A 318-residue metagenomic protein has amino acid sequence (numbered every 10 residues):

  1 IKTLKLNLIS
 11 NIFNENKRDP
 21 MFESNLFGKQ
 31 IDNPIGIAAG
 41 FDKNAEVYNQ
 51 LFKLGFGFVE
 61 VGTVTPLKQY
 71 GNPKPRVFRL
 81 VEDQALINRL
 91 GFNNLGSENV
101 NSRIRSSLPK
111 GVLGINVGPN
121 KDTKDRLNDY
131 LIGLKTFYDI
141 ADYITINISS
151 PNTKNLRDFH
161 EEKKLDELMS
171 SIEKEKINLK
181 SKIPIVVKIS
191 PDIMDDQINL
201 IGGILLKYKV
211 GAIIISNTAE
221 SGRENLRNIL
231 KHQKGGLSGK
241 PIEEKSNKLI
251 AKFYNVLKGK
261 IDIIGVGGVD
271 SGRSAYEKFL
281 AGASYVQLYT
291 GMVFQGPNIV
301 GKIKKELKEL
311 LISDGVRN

Functional and structural regions predicted by a protein language model:
K2-D19, P151-K164, I198, G202-G259: Glycine/Thr-rich beta-alpha phosphate-binding loop at enzyme active sites
G28-G36, P109-V117, N178-P191, N255-G265: Short beta-strand/loop segments at the ligand-binding rim of alpha/beta enzyme cores
I37, V59, V100, I146-N147 (+6 more regions): Conserved, mostly hydrophobic/aromatic
N44-K53, L131-I132, I193-K207, Y254-G259 (+1 more regions): Catalytic cores of alpha/beta
G57-Q69, I148-S150, G211-S221, G268-V269 (+1 more regions): Glycine-rich phosphate-binding active-site loops on the catalytic face of alpha/beta enzymes
G62, P66-V112: A gly/proline- and charged-residue-enriched helix-loop-helix capping module
K68-Q84, G222-S238, G291-V316: C-terminal helical cap(s) of enzyme catalytic domains, especially alpha/beta-barrels
P119-L131, D158, K164, V186-L206: Active-site glycine- and acidic-residue-rich loops that bind and position anionic ligands or nucleotide-like cofactors
